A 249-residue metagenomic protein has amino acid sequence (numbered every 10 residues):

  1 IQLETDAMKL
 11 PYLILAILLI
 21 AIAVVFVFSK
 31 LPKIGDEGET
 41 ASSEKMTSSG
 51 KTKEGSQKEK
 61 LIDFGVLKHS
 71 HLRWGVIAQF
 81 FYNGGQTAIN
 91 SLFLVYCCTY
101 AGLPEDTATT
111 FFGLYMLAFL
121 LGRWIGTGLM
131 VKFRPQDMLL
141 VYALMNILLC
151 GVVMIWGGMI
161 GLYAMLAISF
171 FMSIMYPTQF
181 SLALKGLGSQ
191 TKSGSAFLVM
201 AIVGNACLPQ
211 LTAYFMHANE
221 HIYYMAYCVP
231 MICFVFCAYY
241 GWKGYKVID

Functional and structural regions predicted by a protein language model:
I1-I14, T212-C233: A membrane-interface helix-boundary motif in multi-pass transporters
I14-S42, Y240-G244: C-terminal membrane-cytosol helix-exit motif in multi-pass small-molecule transporters
E37-G75: Juxtamembrane intracellular "pre-TM" segments in multi-pass secondary transporters
G65-G113: Extracytoplasmic gate region of multi-pass secondary transporters
Y100-A118, S193-A196, Y224-M225: Loop-to-transmembrane helix entry
G122-P135, M216: Helix-to-loop junctions at the C-terminal end of transmembrane segments in multipass secondary transporters
D137-V152: Structural signature of the two symmetry-related core transmembrane helices
S173-G188: Intracellular juxtamembrane helix-capping segments at the cytosolic ends of symmetry-related transmembrane helices
